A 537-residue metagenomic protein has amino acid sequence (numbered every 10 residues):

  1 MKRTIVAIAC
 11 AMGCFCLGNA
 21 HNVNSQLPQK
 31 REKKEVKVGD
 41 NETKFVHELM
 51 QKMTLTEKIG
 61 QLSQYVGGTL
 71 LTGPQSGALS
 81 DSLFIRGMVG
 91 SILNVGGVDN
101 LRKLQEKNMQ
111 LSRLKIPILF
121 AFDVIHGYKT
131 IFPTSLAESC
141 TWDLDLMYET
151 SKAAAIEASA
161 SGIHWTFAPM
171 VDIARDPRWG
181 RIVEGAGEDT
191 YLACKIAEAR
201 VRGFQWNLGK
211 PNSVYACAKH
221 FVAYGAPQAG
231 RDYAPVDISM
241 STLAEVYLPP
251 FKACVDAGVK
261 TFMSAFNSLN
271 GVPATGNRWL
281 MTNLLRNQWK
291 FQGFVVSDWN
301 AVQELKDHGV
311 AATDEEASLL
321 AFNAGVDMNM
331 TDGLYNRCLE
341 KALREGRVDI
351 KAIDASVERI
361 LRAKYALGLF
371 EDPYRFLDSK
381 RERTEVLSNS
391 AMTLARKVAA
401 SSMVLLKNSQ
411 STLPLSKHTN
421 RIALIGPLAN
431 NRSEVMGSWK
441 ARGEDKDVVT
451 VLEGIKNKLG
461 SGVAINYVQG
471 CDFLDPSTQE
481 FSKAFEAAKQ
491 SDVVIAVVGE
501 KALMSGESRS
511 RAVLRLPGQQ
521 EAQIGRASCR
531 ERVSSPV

Functional and structural regions predicted by a protein language model:
M1-T4: Positively charged n-region of N-terminal signal peptides that target proteins for export
A7-C16: Bacterial N-terminal signal peptides
L17-R530, S534-S535: Glycoside hydrolase catalytic-domain context in secreted enzymes
